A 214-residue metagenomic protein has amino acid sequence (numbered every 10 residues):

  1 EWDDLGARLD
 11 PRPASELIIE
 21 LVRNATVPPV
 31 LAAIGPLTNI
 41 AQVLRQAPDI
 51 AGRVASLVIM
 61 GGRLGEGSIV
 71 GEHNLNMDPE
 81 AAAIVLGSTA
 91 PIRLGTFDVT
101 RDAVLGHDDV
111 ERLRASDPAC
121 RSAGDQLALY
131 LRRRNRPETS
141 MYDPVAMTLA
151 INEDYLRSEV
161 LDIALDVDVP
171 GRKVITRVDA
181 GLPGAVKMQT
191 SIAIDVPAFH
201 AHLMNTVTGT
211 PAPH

Functional and structural regions predicted by a protein language model:
E1, L64-G65, Q126, L182: Generic signal for short, ordered secondary-structure residues within or immediately flanking folded domains
E1-G6, Y130-R134: Short glycine/proline- and acidic residue-enriched helix-loop micro-motifs that form flexible lids or anion-recognition
W2-D102, H107: Active-site histidine-anchored catalytic micro-motif
N76-E80, S88, G95-H214: Conformational coupling and interaction surfaces
